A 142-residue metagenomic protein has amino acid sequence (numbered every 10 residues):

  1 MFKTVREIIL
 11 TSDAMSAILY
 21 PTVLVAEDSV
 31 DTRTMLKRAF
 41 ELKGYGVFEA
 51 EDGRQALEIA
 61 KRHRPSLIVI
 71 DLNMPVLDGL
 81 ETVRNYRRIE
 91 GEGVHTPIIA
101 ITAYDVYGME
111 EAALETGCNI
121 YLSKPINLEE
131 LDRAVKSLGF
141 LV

Functional and structural regions predicted by a protein language model:
M1-L24, E129-V142: Non-catalytic signal-transmission and effector/linker regions of two-component phosphorelay proteins
E27: Conserved acidic carboxylate
T34-L42: Charged docking surfaces used in two-component/phosphorelay signaling
G44-E51, I59: Short hydrophobic/Thr-rich beta-strand motif most characteristic of the beta2 strand and flanking loop of CheY-like
H63-V69: Active-site beta3 strand of CheY-like receiver
M74: Receiver (REC) domain active-site loop signature in two-component systems and cognate sites in sensor histidine kinases
